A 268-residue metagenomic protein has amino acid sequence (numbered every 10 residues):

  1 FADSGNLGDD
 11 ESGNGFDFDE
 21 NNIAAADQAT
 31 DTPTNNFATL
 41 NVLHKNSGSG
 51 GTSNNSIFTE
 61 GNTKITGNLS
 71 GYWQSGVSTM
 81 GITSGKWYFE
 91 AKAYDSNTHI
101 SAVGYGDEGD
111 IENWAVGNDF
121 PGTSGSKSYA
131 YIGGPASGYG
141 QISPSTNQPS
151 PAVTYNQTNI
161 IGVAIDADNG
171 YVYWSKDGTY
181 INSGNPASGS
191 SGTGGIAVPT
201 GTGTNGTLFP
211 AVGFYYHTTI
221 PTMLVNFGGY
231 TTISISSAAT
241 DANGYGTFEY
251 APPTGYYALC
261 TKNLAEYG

Functional and structural regions predicted by a protein language model:
F1-G268: PRY/SPRY (B30.2) beta-sandwich protein-interaction domains and their adjacent Ser/Pro/Gly-rich low-complexity linkers
